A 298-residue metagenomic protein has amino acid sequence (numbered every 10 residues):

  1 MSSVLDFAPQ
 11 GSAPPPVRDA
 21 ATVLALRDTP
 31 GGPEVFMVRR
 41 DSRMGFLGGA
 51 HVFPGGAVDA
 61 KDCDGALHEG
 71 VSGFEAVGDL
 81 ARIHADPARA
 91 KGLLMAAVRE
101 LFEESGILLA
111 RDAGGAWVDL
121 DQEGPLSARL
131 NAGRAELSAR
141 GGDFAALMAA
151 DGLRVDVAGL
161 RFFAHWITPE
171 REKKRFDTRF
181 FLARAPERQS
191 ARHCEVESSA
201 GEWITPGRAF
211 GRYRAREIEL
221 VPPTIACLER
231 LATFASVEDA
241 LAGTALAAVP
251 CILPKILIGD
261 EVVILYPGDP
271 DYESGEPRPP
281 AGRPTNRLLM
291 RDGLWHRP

Functional and structural regions predicted by a protein language model:
M1-P298: N-terminal leader/linker segments that precede catalytic domains of diphosphate-processing enzymes
